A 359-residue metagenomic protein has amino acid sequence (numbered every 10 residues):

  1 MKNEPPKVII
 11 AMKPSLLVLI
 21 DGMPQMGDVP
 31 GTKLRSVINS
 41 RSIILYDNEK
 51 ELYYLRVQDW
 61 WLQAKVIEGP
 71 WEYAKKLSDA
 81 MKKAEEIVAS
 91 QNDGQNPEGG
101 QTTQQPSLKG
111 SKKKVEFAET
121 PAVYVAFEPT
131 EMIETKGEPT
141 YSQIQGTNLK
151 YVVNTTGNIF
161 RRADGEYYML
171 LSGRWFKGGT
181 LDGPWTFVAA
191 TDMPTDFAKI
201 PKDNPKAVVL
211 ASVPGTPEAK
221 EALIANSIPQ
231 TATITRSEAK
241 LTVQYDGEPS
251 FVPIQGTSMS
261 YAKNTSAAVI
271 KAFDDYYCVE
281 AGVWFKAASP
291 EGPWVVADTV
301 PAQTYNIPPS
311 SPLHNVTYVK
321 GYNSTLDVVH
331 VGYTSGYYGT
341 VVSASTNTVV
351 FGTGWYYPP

Functional and structural regions predicted by a protein language model:
M1-P359: N-terminal low-complexity segments enriched in Gly/Pro/Tyr/Ser
